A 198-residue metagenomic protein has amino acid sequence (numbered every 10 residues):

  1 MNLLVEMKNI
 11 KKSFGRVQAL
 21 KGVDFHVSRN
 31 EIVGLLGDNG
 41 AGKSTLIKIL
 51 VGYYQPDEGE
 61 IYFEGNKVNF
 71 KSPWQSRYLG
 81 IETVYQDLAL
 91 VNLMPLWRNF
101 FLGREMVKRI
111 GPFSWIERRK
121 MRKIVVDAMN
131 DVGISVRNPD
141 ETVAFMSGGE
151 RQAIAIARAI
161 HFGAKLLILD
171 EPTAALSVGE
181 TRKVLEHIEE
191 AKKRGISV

Functional and structural regions predicted by a protein language model:
M1-V198: Glycine-rich phosphate-binding loops of nucleotide-dependent enzymes
